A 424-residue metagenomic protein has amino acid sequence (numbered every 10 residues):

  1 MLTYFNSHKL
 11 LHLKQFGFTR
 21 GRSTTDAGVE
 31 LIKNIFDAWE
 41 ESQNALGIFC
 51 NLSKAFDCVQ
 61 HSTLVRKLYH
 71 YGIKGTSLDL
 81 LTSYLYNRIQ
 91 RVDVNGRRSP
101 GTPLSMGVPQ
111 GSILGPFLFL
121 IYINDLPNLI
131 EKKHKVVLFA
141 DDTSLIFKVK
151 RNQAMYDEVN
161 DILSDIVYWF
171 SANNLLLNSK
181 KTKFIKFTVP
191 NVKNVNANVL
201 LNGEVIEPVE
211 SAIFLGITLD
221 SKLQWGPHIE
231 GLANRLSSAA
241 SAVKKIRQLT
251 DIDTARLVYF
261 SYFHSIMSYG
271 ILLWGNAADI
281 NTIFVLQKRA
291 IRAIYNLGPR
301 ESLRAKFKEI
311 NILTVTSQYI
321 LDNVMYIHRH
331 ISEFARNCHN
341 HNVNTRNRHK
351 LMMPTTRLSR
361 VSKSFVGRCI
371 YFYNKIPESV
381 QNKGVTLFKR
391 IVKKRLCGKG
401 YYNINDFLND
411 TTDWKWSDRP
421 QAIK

Functional and structural regions predicted by a protein language model:
M1-P109, F147: Conserved pre-catalytic core of RNA-dependent polymerases
Q15-G17, A45-A55, L81, G107-G115 (+7 more regions): Catalytic palm active-site di-aspartate
F16-T25, A38-E41, S53-D57, H70-I73 (+8 more regions): Conserved, non-catalytic sequence blocks in retroelement Pol enzymes and Pol-derived host proteins
V136, Y156-V159, L163, L177 (+4 more regions): Hydrophobic packing residues in well-ordered alpha-helices of helical domains and bundles
L176-E210: Short, conserved micro-motifs composed of acidic
E204-L272: Basic, alpha-helical interaction scaffolds
A278, F284-K424: Short linear motifs embedded in intrinsically disordered, charge-biased segments
